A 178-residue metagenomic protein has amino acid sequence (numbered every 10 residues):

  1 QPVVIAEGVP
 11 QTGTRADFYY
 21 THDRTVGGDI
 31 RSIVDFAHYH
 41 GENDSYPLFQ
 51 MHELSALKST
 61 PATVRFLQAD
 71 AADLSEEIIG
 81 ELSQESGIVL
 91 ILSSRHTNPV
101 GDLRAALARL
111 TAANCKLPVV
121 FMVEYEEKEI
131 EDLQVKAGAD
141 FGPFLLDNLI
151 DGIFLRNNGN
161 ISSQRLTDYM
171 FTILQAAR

Functional and structural regions predicted by a protein language model:
Q1-T21, T25-I33: Conserved N-terminal beta1-alpha1 strand-loop-helix module at the mouth
S32-A37, N43-F66, A72-R178: Catalytic alpha/beta core domains of metabolic enzymes, predominantly
